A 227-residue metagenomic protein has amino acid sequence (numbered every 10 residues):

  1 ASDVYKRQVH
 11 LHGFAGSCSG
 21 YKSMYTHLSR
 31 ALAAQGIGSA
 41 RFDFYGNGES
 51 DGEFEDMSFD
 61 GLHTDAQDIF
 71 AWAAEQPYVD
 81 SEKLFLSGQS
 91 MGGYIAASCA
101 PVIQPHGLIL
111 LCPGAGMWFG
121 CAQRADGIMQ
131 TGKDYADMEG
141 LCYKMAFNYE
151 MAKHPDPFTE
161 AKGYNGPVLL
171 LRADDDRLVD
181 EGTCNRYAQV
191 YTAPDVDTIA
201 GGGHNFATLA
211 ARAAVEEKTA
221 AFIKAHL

Functional and structural regions predicted by a protein language model:
A1-Y5: Short, small-residue-biased leader/transition segments that mark boundaries at the very start of proteins
K6-G13: Short beta-strand element of the alpha/beta-hydrolase
F14, G38, D43-E53, G114 (+1 more regions): Short beta-to-alpha linker loops that shape the active-site pocket of alpha/beta-hydrolase fold enzymes
A15-S29, F44, G182: The serine-hydrolase catalytic nucleophile loop
G20-K22, S50-F54, C121, E181: Conserved catalytic-core motifs of eukaryotic protein kinase domains, centered on the activation segment
A40, N47-D80: Catalytic nucleophile-loop/oxyanion-hole region of alpha/beta-hydrolase and closely related hydrolase-like folds
D68-G127: Primarily recognizes the serine-hydrolase "nucleophile elbow" in alpha/beta-hydrolase and SGNH/GDSL folds
I103-R186, V190-H226: The alpha/beta-hydrolase serine catalytic core
